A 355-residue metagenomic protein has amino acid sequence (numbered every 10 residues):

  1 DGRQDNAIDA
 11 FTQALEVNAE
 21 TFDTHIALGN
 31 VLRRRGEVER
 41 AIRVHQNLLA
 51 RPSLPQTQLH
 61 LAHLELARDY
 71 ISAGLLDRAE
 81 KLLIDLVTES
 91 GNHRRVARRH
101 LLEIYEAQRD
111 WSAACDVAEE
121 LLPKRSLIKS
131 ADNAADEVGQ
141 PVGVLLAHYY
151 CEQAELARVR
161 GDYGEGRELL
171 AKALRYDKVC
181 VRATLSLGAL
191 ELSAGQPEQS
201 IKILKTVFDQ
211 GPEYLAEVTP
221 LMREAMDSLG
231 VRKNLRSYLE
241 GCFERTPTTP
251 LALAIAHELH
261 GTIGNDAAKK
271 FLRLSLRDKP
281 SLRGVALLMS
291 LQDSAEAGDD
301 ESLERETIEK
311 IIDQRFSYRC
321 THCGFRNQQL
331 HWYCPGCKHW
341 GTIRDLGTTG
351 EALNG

Functional and structural regions predicted by a protein language model:
N6-D9, D23, T57-L61, R95-V96 (+8 more regions): Start-of-helix register in tetratricopeptide repeats
A19, S53, T57, G91-N92 (+6 more regions): Short coil turns that delineate tetratricopeptide repeat
L32, Y70, Y105, Y150 (+5 more regions): Residue at a conserved register position within TPR or TPR-like alpha-solenoid repeats
A41-L48, L76-L86, A113-K124, Y163-K172 (+4 more regions): Alpha-helical repeat scaffolds
L49-L59, V87-N92, K124-G143: Flexible helix-coil transition and linker loops at the boundaries of alpha-helical arrays
L276-G355: Cys/His-clustered metal-coordination modules, chiefly Zn-binding fingers
